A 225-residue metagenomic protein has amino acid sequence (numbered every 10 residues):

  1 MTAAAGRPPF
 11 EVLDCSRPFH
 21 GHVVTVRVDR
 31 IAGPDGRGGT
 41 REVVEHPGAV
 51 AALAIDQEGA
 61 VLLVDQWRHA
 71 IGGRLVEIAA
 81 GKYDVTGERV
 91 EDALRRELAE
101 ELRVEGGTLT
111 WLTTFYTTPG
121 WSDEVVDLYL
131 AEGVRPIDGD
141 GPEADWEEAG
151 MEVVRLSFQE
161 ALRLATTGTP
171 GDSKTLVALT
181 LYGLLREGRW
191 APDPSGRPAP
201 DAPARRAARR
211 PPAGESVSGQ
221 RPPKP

Functional and structural regions predicted by a protein language model:
T2-F10, R74, W111, P119-S122 (+2 more regions): Nudix hydrolase/Nudix homology domain
R7-P9, V44-H46, A51-R96, D138 (+5 more regions): Conserved Nudix-box catalytic region and its N-terminal flanking loop in Nudix hydrolases and closely related
F10, D14-A51, Q57-E58: Acidic, metal-coordinating catalytic segment for phosphate/diphosphate chemistry, firing primarily on the Nudix
D14-R17, T113-T118: Short, solvent-exposed loop/turn elements at beta->coil junctions and helix N-caps that rim active or binding pockets
V28-R30, A54, L130-E132, R155-S157: Short, well-ordered beta-strand micro-motif
R30-D35, T118-G139: Active-site-adjacent beta-strand/loop module that shapes the phosphate/pyrophosphate-binding cleft
T86-T114: Internal catalytic-core helix/loop-beta-alpha segment that presents or stabilizes conserved functional determinants
